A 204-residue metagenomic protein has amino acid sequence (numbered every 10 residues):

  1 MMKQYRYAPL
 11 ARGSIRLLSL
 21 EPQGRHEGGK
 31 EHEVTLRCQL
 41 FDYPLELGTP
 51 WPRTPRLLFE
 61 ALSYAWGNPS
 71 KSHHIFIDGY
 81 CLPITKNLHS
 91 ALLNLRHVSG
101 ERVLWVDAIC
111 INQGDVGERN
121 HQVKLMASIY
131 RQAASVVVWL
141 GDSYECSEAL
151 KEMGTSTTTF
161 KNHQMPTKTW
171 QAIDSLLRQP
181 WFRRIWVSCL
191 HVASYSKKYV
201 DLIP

Functional and structural regions predicted by a protein language model:
M1-W105, I111-H121, D142-T169: Metal-dependent phosphate/diphosphate-handling catalytic cores characterized by acidic Asp/Glu clusters
E118-K124, A172-P204: Hydrophobic, mid-to-C-terminal alpha-helical segments
W139: PIN/NYN-family metal-dependent endoribonuclease catalytic core
